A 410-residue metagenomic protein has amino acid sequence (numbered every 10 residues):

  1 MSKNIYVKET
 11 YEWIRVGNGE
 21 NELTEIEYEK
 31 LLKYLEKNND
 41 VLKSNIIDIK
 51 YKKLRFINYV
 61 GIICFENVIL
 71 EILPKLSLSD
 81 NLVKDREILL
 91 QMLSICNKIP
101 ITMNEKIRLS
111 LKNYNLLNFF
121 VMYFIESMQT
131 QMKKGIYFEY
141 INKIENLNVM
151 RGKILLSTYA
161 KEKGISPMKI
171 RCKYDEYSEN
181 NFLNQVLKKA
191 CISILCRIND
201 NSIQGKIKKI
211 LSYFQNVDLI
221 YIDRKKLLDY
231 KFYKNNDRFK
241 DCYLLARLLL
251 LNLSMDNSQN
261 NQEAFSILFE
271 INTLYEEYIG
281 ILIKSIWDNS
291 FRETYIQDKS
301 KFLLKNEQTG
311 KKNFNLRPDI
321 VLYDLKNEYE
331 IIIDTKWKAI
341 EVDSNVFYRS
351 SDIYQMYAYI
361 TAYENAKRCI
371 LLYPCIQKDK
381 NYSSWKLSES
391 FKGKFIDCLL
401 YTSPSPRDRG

Functional and structural regions predicted by a protein language model:
G17-K43, L268-K301: Acidic-basic catalytic patches of nuclease active cores, encompassing PD-(D/E)XK and other metal-cofactor nuclease
E22, K30, V41-N257: Residue(s) in the substrate-gating loop at a strand-loop-helix junction that position the organic substrate next
N45-G61, T294-N327: Active-site metal-binding core of divalent-cation-utilizing nuclease and nuclease-like domains
F65-I69, V321-I332: Active-site beta-strand-loop-beta-strand hairpin of nuclease catalytic cores that positions key catalytic residues
L251-S266, Y275-I281: Extended, gly/pro-poor, charged amphipathic helical "stalk/hinge" elements that serve as dimerization and scaffold
L268-E270, L303-K312, K338-S351: Short, contiguous acidic/charged loop-to-helix segments that flank catalytic cores in large enzymes
K336-W337, S344-S351, Y357-S390: Nucleic-acid nuclease catalytic cores
Y401-G410: Conserved small/polar residues in nucleotide/adenosyl-binding loops
